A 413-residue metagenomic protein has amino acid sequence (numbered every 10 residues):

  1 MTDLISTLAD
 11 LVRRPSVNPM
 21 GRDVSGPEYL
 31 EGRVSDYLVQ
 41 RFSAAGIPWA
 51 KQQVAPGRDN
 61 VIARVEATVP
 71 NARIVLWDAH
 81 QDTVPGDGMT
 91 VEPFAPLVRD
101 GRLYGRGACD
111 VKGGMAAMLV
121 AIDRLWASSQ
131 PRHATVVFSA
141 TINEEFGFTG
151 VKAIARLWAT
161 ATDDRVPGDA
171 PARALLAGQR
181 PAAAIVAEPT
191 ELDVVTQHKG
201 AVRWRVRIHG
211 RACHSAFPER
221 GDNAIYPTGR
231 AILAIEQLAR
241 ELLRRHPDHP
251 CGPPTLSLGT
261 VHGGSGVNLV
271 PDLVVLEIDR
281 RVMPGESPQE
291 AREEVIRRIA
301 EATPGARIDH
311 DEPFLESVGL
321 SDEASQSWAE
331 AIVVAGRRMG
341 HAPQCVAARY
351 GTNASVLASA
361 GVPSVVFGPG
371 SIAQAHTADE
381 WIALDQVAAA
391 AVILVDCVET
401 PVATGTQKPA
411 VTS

Functional and structural regions predicted by a protein language model:
M1-A108, A127-H133, S371: Acidic/His- and Gly-rich active-site-bordering loop/insert found across diverse amide/peptide-bond hydrolases
I5, G32-D36, M115, R292-I296 (+1 more regions): Short, surface-exposed alpha-helical segments at coil->helix boundaries
L11, P15, F42, E188 (+2 more regions): Residue-level signal for inorganic ion chemistry
D78-A79, S139-T141, I185-E188, R207-H209 (+1 more regions): Short beta-strand segments
P85, T190, T196, R205-S413: Metal-dependent amide/peptide-bond hydrolase catalytic core, centered on the "pita-bread" metallohydrolase fold
R99-G101, A121-V137, A161-P167, A172-R173 (+3 more regions): Phosphate-handling active-site elements
R102-A117, H214, F367: Glycine/serine-rich anion-binding loops at beta->alpha junctions that coordinate negatively charged ligand groups
V111-R203: Acidic/histidine-rich catalytic neighborhood of metal-dependent amide-processing enzymes
